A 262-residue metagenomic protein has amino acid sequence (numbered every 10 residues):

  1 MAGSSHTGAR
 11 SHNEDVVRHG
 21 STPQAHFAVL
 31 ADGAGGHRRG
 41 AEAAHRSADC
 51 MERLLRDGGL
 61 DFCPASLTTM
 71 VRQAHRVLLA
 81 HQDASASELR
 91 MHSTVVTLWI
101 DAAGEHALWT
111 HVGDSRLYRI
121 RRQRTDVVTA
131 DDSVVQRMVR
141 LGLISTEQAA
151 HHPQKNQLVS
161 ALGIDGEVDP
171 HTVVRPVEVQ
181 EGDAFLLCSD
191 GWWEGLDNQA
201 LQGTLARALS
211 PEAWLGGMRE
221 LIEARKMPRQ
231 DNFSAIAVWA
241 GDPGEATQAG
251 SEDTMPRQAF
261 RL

Functional and structural regions predicted by a protein language model:
M1-L262: PP2C/PPM-type serine/threonine phosphatase catalytic domain
